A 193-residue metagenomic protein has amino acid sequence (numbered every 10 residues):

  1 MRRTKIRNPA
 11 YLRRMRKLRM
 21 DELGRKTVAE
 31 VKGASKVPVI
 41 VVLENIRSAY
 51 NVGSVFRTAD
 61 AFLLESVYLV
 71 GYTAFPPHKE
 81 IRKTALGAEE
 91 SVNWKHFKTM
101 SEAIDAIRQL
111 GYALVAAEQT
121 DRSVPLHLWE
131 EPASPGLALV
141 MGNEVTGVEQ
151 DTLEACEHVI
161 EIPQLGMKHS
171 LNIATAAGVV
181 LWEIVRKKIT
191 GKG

Functional and structural regions predicted by a protein language model:
M1-G193: Post-transcriptional modification and biogenesis factors for structured RNAs of the translation apparatus
